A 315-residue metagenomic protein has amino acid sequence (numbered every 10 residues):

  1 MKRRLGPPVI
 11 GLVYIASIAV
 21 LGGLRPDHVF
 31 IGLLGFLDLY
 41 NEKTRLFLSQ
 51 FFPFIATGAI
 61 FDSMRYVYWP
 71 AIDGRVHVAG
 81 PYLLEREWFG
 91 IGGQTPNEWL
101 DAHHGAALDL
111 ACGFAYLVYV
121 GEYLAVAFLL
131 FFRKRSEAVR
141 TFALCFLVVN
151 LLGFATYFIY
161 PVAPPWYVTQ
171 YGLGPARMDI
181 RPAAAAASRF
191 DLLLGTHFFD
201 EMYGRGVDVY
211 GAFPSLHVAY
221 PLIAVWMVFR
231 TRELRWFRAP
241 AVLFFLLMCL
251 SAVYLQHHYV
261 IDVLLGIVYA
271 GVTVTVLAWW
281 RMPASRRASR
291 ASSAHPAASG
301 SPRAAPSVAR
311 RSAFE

Functional and structural regions predicted by a protein language model:
M1, R45, T231-R238, V276-H295: Membrane-interface junctions at the ends of membrane-embedded or membrane-associated helices
M1-H28, T44-Y123, F314: N-terminal transmembrane-helix/juxtamembrane module of multi-pass inner/ER membrane proteins
M1-K2, R286-E315: Short, intrinsically disordered terminal tails adjacent to the first/last structured region
I10-A19, L39, A56-S63, V149-Y157 (+1 more regions): Aromatic-anchored segments of alpha-helical transmembrane domains
F51, I55, L124-Y160, P165-A176: Interfacial segments of alpha-helical transmembrane regions
A125-F132, V218-R235, V268-L277: Membrane-interfacial alpha-helical segments at the cytosolic side of multi-pass membrane proteins
I159-T231: Membrane-interfacial catalytic/cofactor-binding modules of polytopic membrane enzymes
P161-T169, A212, L247-V272: Interfacial helix-loop-helix junctions of multi-pass membrane proteins
